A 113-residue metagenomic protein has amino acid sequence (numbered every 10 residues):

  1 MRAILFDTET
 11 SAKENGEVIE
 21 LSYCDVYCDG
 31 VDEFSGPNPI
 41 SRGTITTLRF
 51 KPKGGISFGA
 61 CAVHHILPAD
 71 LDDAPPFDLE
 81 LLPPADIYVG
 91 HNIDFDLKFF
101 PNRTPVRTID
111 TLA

Functional and structural regions predicted by a protein language model:
M1-T111: Conserved non-catalytic scaffold segment of RNase H-like nuclease domains
